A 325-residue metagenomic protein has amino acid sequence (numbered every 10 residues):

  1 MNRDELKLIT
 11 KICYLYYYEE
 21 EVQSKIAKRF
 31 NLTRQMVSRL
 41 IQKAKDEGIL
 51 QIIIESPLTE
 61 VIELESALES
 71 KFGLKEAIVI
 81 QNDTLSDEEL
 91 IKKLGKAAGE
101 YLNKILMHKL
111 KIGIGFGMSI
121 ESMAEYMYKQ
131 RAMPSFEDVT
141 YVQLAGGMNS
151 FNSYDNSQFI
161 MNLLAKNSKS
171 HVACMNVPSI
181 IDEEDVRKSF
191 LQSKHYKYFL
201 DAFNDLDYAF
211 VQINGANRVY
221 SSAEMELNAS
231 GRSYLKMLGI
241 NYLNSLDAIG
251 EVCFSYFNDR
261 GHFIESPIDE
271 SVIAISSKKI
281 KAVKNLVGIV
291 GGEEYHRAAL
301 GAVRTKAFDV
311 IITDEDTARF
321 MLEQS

Functional and structural regions predicted by a protein language model:
R3, Q42-L110, A124-F136, N149-Y154: HTH-adjacent hinge/linker in prokaryotic transcriptional regulators
D4-C13, Y18, V22-K25, M36 (+2 more regions): Conserved phosphate- and dinucleotide-binding cores of soluble alpha/beta proteins, encompassing both enzyme active
K28: Alpha-helical residues within the helix-turn-helix
S38-L40: Key DNA-contacting residues within the recognition helix of helix-turn-helix
K109-K111, D138-T140, N285: Residues that mark the start of a beta-strand
I114-S119, G291: Glycine-rich beta-strand-to-loop/alpha-helix junction loops that act as flexible
T140-G147: Catalytic or ion-translocation cores adjacent to nucleophile or general acid/base/metal-coordination motifs in diverse
